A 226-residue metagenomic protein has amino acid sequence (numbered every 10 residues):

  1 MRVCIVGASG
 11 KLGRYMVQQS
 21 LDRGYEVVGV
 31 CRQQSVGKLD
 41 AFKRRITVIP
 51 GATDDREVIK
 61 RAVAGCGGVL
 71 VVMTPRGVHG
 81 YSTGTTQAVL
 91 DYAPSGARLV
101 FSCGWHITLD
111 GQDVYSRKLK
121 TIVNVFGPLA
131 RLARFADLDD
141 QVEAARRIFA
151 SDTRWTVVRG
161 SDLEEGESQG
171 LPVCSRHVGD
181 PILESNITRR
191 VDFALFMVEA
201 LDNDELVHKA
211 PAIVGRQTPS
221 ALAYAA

Functional and structural regions predicted by a protein language model:
V3-R23: N-terminal Rossmann NAD(P)H-binding glycine-rich loop of SDR-like oxidoreductase domains
V30-Q34, A52-T53: N-terminal Rossmann-fold cofactor-binding loop
T47-C66: Conserved Rossmann-fold cofactor-binding substructure of NAD(P)-dependent oxidoreductases
G65, V69-T108, E143: NAD(P)-cofactor binding segment of oxidoreductase domains
L109-D113, S151, E165-C174, A200-K209: Glycine/proline-rich active-site loop of Rossmann-fold NAD(P)-dependent oxidoreductases
R117-A136, D180-S185, A223-A226: Alpha-helical membrane-targeting segments
A145-G166: Conserved beta-loop-beta element that borders a ligand/cofactor-binding pocket
R189-A226: Alpha-helical substrate-binding/gating segment
